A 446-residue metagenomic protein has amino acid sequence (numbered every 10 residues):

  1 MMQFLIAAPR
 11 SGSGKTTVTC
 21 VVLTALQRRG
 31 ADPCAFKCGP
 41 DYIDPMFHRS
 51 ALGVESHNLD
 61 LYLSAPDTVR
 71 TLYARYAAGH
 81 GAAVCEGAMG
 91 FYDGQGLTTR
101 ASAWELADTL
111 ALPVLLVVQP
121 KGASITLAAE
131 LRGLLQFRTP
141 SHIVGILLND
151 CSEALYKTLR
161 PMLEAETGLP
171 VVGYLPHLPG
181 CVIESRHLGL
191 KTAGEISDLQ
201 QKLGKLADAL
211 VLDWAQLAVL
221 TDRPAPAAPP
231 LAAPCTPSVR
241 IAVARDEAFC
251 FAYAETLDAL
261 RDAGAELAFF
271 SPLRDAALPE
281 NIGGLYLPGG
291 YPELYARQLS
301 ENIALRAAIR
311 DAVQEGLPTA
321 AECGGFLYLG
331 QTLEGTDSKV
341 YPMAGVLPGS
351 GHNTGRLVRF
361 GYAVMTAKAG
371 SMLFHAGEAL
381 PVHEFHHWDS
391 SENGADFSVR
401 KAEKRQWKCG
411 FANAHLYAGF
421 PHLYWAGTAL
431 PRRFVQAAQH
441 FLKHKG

Functional and structural regions predicted by a protein language model:
M1-M2, P234-R240: A short, charged/proline- and glycine-enriched loop that marks the coil->beta-strand transition at the N-terminal
M2-L110, V118-H142, D150-K157: ATP-dependent carboxylate-amine ligase catalytic core
L5, V84-E86, L115-V117, L147 (+2 more regions): Structural motif
K37-C38, V171-P179, E266-R274: Beta-strand->loop->alpha-helix junctions that form or flank phosphate-binding loops in nucleotide-handling enzymes
A107, C235-P237, F249-D262, E266-L267 (+2 more regions): C-terminal and late-domain segments of enzyme folds
S124-A233: Internal gly/pro-rich beta-alpha loop/helix module that stabilizes soluble enzyme cofactors or their anionic handles
P237-Q314: Phosphate-binding active sites in nucleotide-utilizing proteins
P292-S371: Cysteine-nucleophile active-site neighborhood
